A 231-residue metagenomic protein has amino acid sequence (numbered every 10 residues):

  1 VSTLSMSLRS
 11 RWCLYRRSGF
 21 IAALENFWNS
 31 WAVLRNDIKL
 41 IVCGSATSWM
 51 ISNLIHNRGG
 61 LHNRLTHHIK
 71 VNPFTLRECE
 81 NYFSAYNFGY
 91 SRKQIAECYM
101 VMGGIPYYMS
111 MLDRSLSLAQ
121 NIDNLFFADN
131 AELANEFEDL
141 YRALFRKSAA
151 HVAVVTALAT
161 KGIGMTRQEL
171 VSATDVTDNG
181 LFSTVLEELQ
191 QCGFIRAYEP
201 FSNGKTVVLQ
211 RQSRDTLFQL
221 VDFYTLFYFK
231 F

Functional and structural regions predicted by a protein language model:
V1-F231: Phosphate-binding site recognition
